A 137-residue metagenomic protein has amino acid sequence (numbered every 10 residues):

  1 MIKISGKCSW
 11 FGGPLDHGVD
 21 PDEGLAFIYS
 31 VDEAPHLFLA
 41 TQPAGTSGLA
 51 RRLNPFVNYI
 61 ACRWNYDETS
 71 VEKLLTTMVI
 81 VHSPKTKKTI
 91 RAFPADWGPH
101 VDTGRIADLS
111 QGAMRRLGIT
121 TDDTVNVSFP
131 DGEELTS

Functional and structural regions predicted by a protein language model:
M1-S137: Secreted/periplasmic proteins
